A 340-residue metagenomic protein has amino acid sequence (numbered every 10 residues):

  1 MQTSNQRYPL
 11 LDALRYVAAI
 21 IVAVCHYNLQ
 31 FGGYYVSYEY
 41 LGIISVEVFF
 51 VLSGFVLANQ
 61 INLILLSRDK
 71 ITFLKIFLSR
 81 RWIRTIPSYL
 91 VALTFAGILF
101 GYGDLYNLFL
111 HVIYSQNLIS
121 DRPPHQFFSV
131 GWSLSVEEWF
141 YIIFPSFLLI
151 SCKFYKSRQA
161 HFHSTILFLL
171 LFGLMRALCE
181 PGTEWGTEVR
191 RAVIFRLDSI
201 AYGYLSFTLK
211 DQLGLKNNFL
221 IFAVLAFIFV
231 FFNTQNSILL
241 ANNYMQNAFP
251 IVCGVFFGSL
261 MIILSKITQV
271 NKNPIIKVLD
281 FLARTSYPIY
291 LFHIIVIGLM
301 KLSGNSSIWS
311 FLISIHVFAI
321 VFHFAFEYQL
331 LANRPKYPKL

Functional and structural regions predicted by a protein language model:
M1-A192, R196, L213-N218, N273-I275 (+3 more regions): Membrane-cytosol interface segments of multi-pass membrane proteins, especially ER/Golgi lipid-handling enzymes
I43, I200, Y204, F222-L330: Alpha-helical transmembrane segments of multi-pass integral membrane proteins
L205-L213: Internal transmembrane alpha-helix with an interfacial aromatic "cap," most often the third helix
